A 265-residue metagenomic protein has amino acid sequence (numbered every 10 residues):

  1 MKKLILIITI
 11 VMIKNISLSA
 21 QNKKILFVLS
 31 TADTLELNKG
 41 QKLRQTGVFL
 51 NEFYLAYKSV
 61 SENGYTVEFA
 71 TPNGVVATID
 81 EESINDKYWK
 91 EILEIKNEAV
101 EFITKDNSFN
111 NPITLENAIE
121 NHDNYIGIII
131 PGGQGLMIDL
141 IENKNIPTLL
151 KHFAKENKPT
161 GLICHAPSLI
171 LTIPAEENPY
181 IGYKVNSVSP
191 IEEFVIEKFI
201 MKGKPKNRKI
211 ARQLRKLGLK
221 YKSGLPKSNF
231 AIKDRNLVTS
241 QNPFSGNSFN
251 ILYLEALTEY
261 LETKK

Functional and structural regions predicted by a protein language model:
M1-N22: Bacterial Sec-dependent N-terminal signal peptides
Q21-E156, S168-K265: Extended, subdomain-level signal for the structured scaffold at the beginning of enzyme domains
T160: Conserved, well-structured core segments that form or line functional sites
C164: Alpha-helical segment proximal to the catalytic Tyr-Lys
